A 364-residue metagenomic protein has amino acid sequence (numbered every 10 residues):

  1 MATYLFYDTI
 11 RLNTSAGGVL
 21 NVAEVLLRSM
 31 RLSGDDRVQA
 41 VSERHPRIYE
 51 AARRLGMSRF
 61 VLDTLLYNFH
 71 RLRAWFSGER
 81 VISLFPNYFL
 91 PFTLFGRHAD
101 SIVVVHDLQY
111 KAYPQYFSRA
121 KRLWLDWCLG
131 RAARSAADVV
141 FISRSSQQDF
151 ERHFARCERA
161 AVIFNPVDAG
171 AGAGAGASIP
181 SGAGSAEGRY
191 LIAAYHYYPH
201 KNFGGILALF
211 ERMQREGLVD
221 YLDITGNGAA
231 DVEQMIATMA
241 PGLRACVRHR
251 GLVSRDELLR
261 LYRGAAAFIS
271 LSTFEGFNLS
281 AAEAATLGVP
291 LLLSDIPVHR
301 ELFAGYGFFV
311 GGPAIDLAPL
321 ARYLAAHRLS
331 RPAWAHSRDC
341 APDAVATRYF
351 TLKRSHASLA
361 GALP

Functional and structural regions predicted by a protein language model:
M1-P364: Carbohydrate transferase catalytic cores enriched for Leloir-type hexosyltransferases
